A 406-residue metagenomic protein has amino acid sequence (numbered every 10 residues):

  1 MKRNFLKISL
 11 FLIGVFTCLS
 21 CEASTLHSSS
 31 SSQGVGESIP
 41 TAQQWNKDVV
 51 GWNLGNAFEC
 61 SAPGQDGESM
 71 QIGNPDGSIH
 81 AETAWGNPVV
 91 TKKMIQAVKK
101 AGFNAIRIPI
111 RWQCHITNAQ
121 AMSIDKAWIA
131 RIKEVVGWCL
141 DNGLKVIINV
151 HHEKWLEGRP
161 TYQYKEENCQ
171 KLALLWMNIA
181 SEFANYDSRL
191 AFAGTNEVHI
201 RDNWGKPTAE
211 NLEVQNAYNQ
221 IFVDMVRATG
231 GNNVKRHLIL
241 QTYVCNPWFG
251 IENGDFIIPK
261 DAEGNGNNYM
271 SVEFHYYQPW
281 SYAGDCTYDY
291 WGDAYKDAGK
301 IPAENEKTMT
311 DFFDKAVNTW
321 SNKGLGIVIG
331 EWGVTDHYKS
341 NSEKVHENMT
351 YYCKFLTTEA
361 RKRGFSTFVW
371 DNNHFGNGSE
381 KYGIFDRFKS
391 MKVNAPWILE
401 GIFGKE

Functional and structural regions predicted by a protein language model:
M1-S9: Bacterial N-terminal signal peptides that target proteins for export
R3, T17-S38: Bacterial Sec-dependent N-terminal signal peptides
S9-C18: Bacterial N-terminal signal peptides
I39-H237, T242-N253, N372-G376, F388-I402: Active-site mouth of glycoside hydrolases
P63-G64, Y282-C286, S340, S379-E380: Short conserved micro-motifs at the rims of enzyme active sites and ligand-binding pockets
Q170-N305, T310-T335, K362-F365: Active-site region of glycoside hydrolase catalytic domains
K339-E406: Aromatic-rich peripheral "rim/lid" segments of glycoside hydrolase catalytic domains that contact and position glycan
